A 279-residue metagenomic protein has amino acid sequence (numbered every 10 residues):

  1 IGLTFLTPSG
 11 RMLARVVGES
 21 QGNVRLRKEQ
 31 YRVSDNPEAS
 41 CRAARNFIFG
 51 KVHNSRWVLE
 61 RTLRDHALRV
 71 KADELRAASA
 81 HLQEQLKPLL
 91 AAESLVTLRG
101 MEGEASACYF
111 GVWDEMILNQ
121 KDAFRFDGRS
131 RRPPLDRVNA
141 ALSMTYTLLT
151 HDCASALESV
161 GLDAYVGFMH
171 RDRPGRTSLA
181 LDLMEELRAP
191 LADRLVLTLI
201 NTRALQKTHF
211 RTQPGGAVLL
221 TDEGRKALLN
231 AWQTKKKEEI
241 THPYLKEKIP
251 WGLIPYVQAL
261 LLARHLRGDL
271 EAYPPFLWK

Functional and structural regions predicted by a protein language model:
I1-D35, A39: Trp/Phe/Arg-rich N-terminal binding region typifying the photolyase-homology
V24-K279: Active-site helix-to-loop segments that bind/position phosphate- or nucleotide-bearing substrates and donors across
